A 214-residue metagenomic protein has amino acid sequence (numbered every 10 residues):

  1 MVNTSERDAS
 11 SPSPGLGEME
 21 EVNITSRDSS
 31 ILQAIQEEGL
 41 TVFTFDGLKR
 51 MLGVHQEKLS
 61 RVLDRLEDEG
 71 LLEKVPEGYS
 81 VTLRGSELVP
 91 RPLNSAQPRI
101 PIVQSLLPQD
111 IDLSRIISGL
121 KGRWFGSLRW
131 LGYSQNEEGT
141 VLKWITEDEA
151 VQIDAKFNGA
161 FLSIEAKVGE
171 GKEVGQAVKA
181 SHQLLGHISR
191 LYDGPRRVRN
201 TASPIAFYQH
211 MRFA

Functional and structural regions predicted by a protein language model:
N3-Q33: Short alpha-helical segments that sit at the start of domains
G17-D28, E77-S95: Short, cationic-aromatic polyanion-contact patches
A34-E38: Short amphipathic alpha-helical elements of helix-turn-helix/winged-helix folds
G39-M51: Short acidic, hydrophobic short linear motifs in intrinsically disordered regions
G53-D68: Short amphipathic alpha-helical interaction segments
E67-E77: A short, conserved structural fragment
R91-V141: Short Lys/Arg-enriched alpha/beta "domain-start" segment
S127-A214: Charged, low-complexity intrinsically disordered regulatory/assembly segments
